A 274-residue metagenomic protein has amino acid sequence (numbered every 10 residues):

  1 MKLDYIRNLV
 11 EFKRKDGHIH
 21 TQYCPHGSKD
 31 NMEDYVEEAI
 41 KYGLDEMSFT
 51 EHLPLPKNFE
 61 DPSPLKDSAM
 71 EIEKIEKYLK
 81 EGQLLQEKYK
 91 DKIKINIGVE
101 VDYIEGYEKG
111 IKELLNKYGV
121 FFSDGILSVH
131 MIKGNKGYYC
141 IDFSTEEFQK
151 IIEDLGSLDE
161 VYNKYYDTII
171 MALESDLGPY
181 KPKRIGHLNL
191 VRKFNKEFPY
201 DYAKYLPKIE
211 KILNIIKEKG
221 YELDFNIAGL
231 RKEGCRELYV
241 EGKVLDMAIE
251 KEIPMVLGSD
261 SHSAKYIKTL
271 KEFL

Functional and structural regions predicted by a protein language model:
M1-E105, G110-E113, K117, F194-A203 (+5 more regions): An N-terminally biased module of ancient metal coordination in phosphate/nucleic-acid-related enzymes
H18, A39, G125, H187 (+3 more regions): Conserved, mostly hydrophobic/aromatic
Y23, E105, K133, G229-R231: Glycine-rich nucleotide phosphate-binding loop and flanking beta-alpha elements of Rossmann-like dinucleotide-binding
M47-E51, I126, E222-F225: Short, well-structured secondary-structure segments
K57, N135, E233: Glycine/Thr-rich phosphate-binding loops of Rossmann-like dinucleotide-binding domains
E73-E218: Extended substrate/RNA-proximal surfaces in nucleic-acid metabolism proteins
K208-K268: Active-site-adjacent C-terminal substructures of enzyme catalytic domains
